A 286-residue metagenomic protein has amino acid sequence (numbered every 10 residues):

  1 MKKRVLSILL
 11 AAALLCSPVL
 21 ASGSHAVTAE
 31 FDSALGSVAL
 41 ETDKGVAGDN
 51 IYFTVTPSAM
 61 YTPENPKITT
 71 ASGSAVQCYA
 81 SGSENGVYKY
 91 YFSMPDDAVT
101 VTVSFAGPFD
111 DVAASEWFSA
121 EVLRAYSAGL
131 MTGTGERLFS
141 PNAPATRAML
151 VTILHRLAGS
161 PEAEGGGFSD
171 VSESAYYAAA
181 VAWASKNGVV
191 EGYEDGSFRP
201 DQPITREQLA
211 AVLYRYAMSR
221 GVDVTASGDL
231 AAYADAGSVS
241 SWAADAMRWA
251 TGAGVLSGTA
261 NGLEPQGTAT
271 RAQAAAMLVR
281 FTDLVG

Functional and structural regions predicted by a protein language model:
M1-L10: Positively charged n-region of N-terminal signal peptides that target proteins for export
L9-S17: Bacterial N-terminal signal peptides
C16-A26: Sec-dependent signal peptide cleavage junction
L20, A75, Y79-N85, T102-S119 (+6 more regions): Feature responds to low-complexity, polar/acidic, surface-exposed segments characteristic of secreted/exported proteins
G23, D49-Y88: Surface-exposed interfaces of beta-sheet-rich extracellular modules
A29, G36, F53, P66 (+3 more regions): Extracellular/surface recognition and adhesion modules
D32-E64, P95-D97: Extracellular modular ligand-binding repeats in secreted and cell-surface proteins
F92-A106: C-terminal beta-strand-rich structural cap/linker in extracellular carbohydrate-active enzymes
